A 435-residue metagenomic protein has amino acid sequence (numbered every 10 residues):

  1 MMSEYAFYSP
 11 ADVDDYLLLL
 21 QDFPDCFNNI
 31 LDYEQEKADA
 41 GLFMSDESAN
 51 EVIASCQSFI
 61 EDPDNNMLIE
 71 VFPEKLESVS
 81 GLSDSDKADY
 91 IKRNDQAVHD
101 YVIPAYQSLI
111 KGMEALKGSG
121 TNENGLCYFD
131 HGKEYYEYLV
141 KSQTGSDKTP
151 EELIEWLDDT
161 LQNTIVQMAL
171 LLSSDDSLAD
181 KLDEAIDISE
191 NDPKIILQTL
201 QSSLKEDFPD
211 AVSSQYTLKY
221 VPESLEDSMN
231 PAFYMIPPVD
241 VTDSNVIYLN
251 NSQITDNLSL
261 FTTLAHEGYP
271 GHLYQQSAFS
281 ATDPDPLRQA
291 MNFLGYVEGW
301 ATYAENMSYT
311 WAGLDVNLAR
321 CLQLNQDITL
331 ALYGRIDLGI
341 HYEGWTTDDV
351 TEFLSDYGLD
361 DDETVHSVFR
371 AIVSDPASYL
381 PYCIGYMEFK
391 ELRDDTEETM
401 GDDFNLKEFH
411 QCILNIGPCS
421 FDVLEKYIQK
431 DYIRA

Functional and structural regions predicted by a protein language model:
M1-A435: N-terminal maturation segment of proteins
